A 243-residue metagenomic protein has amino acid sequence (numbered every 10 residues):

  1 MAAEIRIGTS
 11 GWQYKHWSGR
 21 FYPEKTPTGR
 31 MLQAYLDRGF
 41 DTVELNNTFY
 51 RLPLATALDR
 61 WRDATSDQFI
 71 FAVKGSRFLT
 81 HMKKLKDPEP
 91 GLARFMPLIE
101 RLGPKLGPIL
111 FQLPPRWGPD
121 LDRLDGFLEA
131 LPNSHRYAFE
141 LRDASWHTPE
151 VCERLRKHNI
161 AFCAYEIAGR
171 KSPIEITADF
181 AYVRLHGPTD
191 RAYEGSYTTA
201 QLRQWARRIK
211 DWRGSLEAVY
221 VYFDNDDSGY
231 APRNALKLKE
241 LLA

Functional and structural regions predicted by a protein language model:
M1-A243: Residues lining hydrophobic/aromatic ligand-binding pockets adjacent to catalytic sites
